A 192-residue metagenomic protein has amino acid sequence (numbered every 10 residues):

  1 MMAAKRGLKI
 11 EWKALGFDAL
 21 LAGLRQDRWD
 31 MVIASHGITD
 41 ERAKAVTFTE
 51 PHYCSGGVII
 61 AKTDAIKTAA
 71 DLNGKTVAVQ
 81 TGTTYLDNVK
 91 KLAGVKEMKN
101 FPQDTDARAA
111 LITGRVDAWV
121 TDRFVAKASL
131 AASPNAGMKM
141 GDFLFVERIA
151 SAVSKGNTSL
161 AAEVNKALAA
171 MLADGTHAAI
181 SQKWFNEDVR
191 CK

Functional and structural regions predicted by a protein language model:
M1-K5, K75-T76, T81-T84, A150-D188: Extended ligand-binding regions for polar small-molecule ligands
M1-K9, F48-T49, G82-P102, L130-P134 (+1 more regions): Ligand-binding cleft/hinge of the Venus flytrap
K9-D71, G137-L144: Acidic, polar ligand-binding/catalytic clefts
E11-A22, D64, T83-T84, K99-A109 (+2 more regions): Short helix-initiation/N-cap motifs at beta->coil->alpha
S35-K44, N88-K91, I112, V116-F145: A ligand-binding cleft/hinge motif common to bilobed small-molecule-binding domains
G37-I38, G57, K62-I66, K75-Y85 (+2 more regions): Short coil/turn segments
Y53-I60, R123, K127-A169, E187-K192: Periplasmic-binding protein-like
D87-F101, G137-F143, L168-K192: Ligand-binding clefts/hinges and TM-proximal coupling segments of bilobed small-molecule sensing domains
